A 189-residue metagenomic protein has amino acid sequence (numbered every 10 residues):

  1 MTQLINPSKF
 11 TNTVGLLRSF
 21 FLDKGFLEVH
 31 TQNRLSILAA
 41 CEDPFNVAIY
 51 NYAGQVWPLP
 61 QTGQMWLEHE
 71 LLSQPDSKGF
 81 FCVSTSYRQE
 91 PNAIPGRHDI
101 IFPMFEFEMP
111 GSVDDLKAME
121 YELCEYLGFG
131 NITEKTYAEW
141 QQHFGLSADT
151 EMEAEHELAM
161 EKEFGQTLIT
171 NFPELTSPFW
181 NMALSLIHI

Functional and structural regions predicted by a protein language model:
M1-P110: Class II aminoacyl-tRNA synthetase-like tRNA-binding/catalytic domains
L4-S8, N12, W57, E108-D114 (+3 more regions): Generic amphipathic alpha-helical segments used as scaffolds and interaction surfaces in large, multi-domain proteins
P60, V113, T170: Short beta-strand segments
K117-L186: Metal-assisted phosphate- and nucleotidyl-transfer catalytic regions
